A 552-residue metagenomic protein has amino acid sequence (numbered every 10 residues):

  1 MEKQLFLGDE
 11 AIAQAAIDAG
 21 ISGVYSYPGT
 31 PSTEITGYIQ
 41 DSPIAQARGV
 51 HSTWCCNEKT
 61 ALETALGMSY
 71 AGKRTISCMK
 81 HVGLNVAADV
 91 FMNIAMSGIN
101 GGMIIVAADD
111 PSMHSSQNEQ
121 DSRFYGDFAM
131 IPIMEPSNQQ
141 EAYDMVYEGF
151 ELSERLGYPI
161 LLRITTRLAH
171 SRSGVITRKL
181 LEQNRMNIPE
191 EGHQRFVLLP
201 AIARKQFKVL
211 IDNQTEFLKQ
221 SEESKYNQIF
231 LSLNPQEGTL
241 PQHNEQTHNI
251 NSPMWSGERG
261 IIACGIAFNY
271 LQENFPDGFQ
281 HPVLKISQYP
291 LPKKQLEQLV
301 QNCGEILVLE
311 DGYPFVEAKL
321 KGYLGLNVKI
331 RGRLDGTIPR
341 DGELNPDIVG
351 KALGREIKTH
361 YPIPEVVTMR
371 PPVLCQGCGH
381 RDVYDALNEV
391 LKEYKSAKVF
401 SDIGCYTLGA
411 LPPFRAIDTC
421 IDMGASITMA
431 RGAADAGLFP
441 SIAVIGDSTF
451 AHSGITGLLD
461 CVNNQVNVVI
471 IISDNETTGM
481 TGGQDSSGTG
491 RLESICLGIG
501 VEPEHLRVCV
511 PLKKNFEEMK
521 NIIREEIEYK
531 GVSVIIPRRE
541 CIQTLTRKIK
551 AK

Functional and structural regions predicted by a protein language model:
M1-A13, I17-A19, P136-L374, G379-H380 (+2 more regions): Flexible, low-complexity linker and terminal segments
M1-Q139, R167, G238, N244-I250 (+2 more regions): Thiamine diphosphate
S22-G23, H51, R74-T75, G102-M103 (+11 more regions): Beta-sheet entry/capping signal
I35-Q40, T64-L66, A87-F91, M113-Q120 (+14 more regions): Short acidic, glycine/serine/threonine-rich loops at helix termini
Q40-A45, Q272-V283, S494-E502: Short helix-loop-beta junction
G72, G257-H281, G424, T428-R431 (+2 more regions): Short, acidic loop-beta-alpha module within alpha/beta folds
C78-M79, I104-A108, L161-T165, I262-A263 (+5 more regions): Short beta-strand segments
S115, A410-V534, I542-I549: Thiamine diphosphate
